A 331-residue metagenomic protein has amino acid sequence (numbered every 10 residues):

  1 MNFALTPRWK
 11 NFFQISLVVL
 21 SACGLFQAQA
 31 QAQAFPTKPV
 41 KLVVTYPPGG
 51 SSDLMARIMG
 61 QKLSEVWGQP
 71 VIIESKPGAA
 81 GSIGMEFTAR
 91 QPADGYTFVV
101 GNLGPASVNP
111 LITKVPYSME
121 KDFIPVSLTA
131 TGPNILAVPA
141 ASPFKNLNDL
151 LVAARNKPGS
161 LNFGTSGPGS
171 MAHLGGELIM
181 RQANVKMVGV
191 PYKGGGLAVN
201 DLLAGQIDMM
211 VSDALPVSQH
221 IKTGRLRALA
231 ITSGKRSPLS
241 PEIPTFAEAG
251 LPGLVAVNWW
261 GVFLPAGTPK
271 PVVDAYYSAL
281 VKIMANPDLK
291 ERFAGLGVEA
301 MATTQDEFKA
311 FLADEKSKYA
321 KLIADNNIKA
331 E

Functional and structural regions predicted by a protein language model:
N2-L17: Bacterial N-terminal signal peptides that target proteins for export
I15, L20-A30: C-terminal segment of classical bacterial N-terminal signal peptides
A30-D122, S160, N184-M209, A302-T303 (+1 more regions): N-terminal (or domain-start) structured segment
T37-P39, K222, E248, K270-E331: An extracytoplasmic/periplasmic, membrane-proximal ligand-sensing/linker region
S52-G68, H173-R181, H220, I283 (+1 more regions): Short, polar/charged alpha-helical segment
R90-Y96, L103, L111-L197, F246 (+1 more regions): Hinge/capping helix and adjacent helix->loop/strand transition within the periplasmic-binding protein
G104-K114, L178-Q182, M209-I243: A ligand-binding cleft/hinge motif common to bilobed small-molecule-binding domains
T131, V217-A285, S317: C-terminal lobe and pocket-closing loops of periplasmic/extracytoplasmic Venus-flytrap solute-binding proteins
